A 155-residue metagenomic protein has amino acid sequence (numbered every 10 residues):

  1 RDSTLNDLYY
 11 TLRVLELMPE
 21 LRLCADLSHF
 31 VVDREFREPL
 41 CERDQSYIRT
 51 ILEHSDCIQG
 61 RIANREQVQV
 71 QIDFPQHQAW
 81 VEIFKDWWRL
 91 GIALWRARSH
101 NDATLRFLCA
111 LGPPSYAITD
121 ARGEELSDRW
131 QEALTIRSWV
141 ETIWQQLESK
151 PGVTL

Functional and structural regions predicted by a protein language model:
R1-R22, Q131: Active-site acidic/histidine proton-transfer and metal-coordination neighborhood in alpha/beta enzyme cores
L17-L21, V31-L155: Histidine-acidic metal/acid-base catalytic patches
D26: Active-site glycine-centered loops adjacent to acidic/histidine catalytic or metal-binding residues that shape
